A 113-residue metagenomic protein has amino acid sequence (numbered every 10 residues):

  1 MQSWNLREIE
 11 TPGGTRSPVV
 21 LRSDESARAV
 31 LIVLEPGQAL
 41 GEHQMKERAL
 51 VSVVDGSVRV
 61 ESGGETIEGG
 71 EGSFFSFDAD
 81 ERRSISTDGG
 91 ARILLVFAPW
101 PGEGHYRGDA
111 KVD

Functional and structural regions predicted by a protein language model:
M1-R28, E61-G63, Y106-D113: A short, N-terminal "cap"/entry segment at the start of jelly-roll beta-barrel domains of the cupin/DSBH fold
T15, R28-M45: Conserved short histidine dyad/triad with adjacent acidic residue
E47-G63: Glycine- and acidic-residue-biased ligand/ion/polar-headgroup-sensing regions
V54-D55, G70-E71, G89: A cytosolic small-molecule/anion-sensing beta-strand core signal
S57-R59, T66, R82, R92: Structural motif
G63-D80: Short acidic-glycine-tyrosine-enriched beta hairpin
A79-E103: Ligand-binding loop in jelly-roll beta-barrel domains
